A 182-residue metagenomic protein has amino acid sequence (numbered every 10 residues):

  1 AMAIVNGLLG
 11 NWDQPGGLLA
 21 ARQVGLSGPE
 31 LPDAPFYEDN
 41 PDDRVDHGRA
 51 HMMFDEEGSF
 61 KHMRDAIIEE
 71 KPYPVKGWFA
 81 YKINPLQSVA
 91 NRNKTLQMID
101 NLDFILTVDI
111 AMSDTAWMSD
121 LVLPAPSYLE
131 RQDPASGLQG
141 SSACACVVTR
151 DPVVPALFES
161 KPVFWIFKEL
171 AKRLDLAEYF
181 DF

Functional and structural regions predicted by a protein language model:
A1, L9, Q14, R22-P29 (+2 more regions): Non-catalytic alpha/beta scaffold blocks inside enzyme catalytic domains
